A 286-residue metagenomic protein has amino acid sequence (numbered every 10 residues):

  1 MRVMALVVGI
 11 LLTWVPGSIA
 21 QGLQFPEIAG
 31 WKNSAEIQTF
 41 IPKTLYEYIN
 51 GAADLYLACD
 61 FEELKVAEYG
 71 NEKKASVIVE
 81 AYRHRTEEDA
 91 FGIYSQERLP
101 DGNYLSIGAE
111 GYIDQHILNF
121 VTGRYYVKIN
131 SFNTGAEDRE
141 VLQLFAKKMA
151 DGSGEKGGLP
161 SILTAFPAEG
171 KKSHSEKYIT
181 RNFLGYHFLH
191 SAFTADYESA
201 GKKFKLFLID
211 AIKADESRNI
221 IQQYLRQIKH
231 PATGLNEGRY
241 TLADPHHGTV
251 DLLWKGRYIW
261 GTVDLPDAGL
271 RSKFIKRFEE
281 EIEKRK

Functional and structural regions predicted by a protein language model:
M1-A5: Positively charged n-region of N-terminal signal peptides that target proteins for export
V8, L12-K286: Soluble, non-membrane globular domain cores that form compact, hydrophobic packing and curved binding surfaces
